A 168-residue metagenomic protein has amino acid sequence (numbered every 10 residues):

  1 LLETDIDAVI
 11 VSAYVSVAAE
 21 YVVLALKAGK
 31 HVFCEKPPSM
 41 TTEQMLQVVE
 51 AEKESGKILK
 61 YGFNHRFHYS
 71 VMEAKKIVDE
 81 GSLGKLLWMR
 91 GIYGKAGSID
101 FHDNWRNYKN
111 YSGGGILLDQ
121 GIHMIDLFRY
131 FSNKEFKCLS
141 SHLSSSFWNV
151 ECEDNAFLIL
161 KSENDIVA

Functional and structural regions predicted by a protein language model:
L1-A51: Beta-loop-alpha module in the N-terminal Rossmann-like domain of NAD(P)-dependent dehydrogenases, especially those
A8, E20, Q47, Y69 (+3 more regions): Alpha-helical elements of Rossmann-like donor-binding domains used by nucleotide-donor carbohydrate transfer enzymes
A8, W88, V167: Short, Asp-centered acidic motifs that coordinate Mg2+ and/or phosphate in catalytic or ligand-binding sites
S12-A13, F131-K134, I166: Short, well-ordered coil/turn residues at beta-beta hairpins and beta-strand->alpha-helix junctions within
A28-K30, S55-I58, I166-V167: A short helix->loop->beta-strand "cap" motif at the edges of active sites that frequently abuts
Q47-N64, G84-M89: Rossmann-fold dehydrogenase core element
H65-V150: Predominantly a Rossmann-like dinucleotide-binding segment in NAD(P)-dependent oxidoreductases
L158-D165: Active-site beta-strand termini and strand-to-loop segments that position acidic
